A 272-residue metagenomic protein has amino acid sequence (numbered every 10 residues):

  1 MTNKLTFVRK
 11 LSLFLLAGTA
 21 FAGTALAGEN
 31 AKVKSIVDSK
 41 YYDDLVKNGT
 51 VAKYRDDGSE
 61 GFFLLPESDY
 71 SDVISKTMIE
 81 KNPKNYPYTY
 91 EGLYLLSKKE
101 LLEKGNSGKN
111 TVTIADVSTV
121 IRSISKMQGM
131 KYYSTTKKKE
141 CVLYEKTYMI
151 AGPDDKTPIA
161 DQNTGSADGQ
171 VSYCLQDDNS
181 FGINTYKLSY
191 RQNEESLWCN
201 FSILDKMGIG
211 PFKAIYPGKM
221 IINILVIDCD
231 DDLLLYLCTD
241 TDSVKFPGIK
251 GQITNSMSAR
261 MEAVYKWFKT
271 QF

Functional and structural regions predicted by a protein language model:
T2-S12: Bacterial N-terminal signal peptides that target proteins for export
S12-A22: Bacterial N-terminal signal peptides
G23-A27: Sec/Tat signal peptide C-region and signal peptidase I cleavage site
N30-D178: Hydrophobic ligand-binding cavity/cleft-lining segments
S172, S180, Y186-N223: Hydrophobic-ligand binding "helix-grip"
S202-M207, L237-G248: Short, solvent-exposed aromatic-acidic interface loops
Y216-V244: Compact beta-sheet-dominated globular domain cores
D242, I249-F272: A conserved amphipathic terminal alpha-helix motif
